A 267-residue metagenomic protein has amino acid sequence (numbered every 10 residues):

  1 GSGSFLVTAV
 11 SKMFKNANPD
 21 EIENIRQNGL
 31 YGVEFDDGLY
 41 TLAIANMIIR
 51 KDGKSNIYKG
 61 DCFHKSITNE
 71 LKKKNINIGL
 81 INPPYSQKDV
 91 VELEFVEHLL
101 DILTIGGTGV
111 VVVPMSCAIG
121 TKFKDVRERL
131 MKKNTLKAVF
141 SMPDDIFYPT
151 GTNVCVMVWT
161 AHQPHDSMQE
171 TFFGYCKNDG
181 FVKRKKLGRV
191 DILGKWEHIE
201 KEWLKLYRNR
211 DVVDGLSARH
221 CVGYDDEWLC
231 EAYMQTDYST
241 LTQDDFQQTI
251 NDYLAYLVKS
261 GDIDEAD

Functional and structural regions predicted by a protein language model:
G1-S86, L93-E94, D101, P114-M115: Conserved S-adenosyl-L-methionine
K59, H64-K65, L71-K73, I78-D267: A conserved structural/catalytic subdomain of Rossmann-like adenosyl-cofactor enzymes
